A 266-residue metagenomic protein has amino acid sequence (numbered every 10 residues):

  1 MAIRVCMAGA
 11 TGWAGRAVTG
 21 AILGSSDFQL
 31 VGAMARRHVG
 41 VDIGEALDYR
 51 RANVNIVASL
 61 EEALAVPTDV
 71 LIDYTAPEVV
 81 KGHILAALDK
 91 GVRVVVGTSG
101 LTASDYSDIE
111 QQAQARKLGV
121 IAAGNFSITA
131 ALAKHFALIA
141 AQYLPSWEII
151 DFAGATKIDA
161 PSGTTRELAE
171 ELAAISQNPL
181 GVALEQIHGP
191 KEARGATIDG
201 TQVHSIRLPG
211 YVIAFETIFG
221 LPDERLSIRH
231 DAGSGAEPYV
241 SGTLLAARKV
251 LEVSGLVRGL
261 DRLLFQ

Functional and structural regions predicted by a protein language model:
M1-V5: Extreme N-terminal starter segment of soluble prokaryotic enzymes
C6-A8, W13-A65, P145-Q266: C-terminal substrate-binding/catalytic lobe of Rossmann-fold NAD(P)-dependent oxidoreductases
A8, Y74-T75, G97-T98, A123 (+1 more regions): Structural motif
V31, V57, V95, G119-I121: Structural detector of well-ordered beta-strand residues that form the stable sheet scaffold of enzyme domains
L60-V70, Y74, E78-V96, D108: Rossmann-fold NAD(P) dinucleotide-binding segment
G82-L85, K90, T98-V120, F136: Rossmann-fold NAD(P)-binding glycine/threonine-rich loop
L132-L144, A160: Rossmann-like NAD(P)H-binding beta-loop-alpha module
